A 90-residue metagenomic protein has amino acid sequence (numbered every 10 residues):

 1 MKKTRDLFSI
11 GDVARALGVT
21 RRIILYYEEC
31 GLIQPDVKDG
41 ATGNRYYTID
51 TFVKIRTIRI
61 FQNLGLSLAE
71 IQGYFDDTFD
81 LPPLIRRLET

Functional and structural regions predicted by a protein language model:
M1-D6, I10, Q34-P35, I49-T90: Arg/Lys-rich, alpha-helical DNA-contact motif
R5-I23: Polyanion-binding surface elements
R15, E29, G73: Alpha-helical residues within the helix-turn-helix
I24-Y27, I58: Conserved hydrophobic/aromatic packing and binding residues within compact polymer-binding modules
I33-A41: Beta-hairpin "wing" of winged helix-turn-helix
A41-T48: Minor-groove-contacting beta-hairpin "wing" of winged helix-turn-helix DNA-binding domains
